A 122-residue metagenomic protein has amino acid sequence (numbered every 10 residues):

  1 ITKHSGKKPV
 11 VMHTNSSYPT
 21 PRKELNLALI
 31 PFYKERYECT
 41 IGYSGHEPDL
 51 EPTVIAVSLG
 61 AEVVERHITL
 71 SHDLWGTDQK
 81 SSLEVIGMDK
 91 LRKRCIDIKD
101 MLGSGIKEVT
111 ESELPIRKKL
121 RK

Functional and structural regions predicted by a protein language model:
I1-K122: Catalytic cores and adjacent flexible loops of soluble metabolic enzymes that perform enolate/carbanion chemistry on
